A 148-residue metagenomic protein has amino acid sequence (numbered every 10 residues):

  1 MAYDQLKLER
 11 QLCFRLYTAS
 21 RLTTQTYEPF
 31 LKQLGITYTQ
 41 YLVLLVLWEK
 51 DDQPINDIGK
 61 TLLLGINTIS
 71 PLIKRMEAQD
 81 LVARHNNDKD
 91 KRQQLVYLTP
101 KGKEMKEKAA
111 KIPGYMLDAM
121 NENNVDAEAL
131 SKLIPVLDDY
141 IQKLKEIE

Functional and structural regions predicted by a protein language model:
M1-D4, A127-E148: C-terminal regulatory/oligomerization modules of transcriptional regulators
M1-L34: N-terminal leader segment of winged-helix/HTH proteins
Y17, L45-E49, A110: Short, locally clustered residues in the helix-turn-helix/winged-helix DNA-binding domain
T26, L42-L45, E104: Pre-recognition alpha-helix immediately N-terminal to the DNA-recognition helix within helix-turn-helix or winged-helix
K50-P54: Short capping segments at the starts of secondary-structure elements
I55-N56, N67, K74, Q94: Residues within helix-turn-helix
G59: The alpha-helix within a helix-turn-helix
K74-P135: Charged, amphipathic alpha-helical coiled-coil/dimerization segments
